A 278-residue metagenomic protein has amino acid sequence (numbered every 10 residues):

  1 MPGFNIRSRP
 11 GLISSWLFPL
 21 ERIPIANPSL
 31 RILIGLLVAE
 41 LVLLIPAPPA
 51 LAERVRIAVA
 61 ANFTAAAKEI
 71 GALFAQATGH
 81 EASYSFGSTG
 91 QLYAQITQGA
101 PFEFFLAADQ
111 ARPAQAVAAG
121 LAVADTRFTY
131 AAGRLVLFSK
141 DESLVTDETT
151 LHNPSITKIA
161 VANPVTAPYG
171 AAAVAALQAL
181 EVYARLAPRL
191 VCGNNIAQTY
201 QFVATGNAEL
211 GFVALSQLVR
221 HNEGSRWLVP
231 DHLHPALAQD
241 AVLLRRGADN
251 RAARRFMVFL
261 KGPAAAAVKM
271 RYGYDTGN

Functional and structural regions predicted by a protein language model:
R7-R9, R22, R31: Basic polycationic patches enriched in arginine
I32-I45: Bacterial N-terminal signal peptides
L51-G79, S83-F86, G90-Q98, A107-Q110 (+1 more regions): Exported/periplasmic ABC-transporter solute-binding proteins
